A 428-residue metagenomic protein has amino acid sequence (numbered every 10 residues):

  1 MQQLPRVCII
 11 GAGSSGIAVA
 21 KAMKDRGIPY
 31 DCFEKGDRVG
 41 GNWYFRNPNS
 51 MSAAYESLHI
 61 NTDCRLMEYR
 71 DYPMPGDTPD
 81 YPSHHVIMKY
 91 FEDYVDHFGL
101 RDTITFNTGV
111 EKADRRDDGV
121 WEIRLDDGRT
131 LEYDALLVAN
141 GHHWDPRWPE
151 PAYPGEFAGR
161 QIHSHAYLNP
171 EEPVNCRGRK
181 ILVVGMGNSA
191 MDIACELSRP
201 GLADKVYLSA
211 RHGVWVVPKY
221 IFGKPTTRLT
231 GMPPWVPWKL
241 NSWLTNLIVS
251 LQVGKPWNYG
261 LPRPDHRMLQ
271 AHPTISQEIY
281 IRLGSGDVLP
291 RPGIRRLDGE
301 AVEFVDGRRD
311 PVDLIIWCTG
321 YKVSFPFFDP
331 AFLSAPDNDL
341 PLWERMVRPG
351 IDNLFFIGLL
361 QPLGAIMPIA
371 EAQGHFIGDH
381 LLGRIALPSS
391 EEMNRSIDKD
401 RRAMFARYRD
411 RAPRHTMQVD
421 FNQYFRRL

Functional and structural regions predicted by a protein language model:
Q2-S57, P73-W215, K219-Y220, P234-W238 (+2 more regions): Flavin (primarily FAD) cofactor-binding/catalytic cores of flavoenzymes
H59-T62: Flexible "cap/lid" subdomain of the alpha/beta-hydrolase fold that forms the substrate-access gate
R65-L66: Aromatic- and acidic-residue-enriched carbohydrate-binding clefts of CAZyme catalytic domains
T230: Basic, ligand-binding patches in group-transfer machinery, especially extracytoplasmic/periplasmic segments
M393-D400: Post-kinase regulatory C-tail/linker adjacent to protein kinase catalytic domains
